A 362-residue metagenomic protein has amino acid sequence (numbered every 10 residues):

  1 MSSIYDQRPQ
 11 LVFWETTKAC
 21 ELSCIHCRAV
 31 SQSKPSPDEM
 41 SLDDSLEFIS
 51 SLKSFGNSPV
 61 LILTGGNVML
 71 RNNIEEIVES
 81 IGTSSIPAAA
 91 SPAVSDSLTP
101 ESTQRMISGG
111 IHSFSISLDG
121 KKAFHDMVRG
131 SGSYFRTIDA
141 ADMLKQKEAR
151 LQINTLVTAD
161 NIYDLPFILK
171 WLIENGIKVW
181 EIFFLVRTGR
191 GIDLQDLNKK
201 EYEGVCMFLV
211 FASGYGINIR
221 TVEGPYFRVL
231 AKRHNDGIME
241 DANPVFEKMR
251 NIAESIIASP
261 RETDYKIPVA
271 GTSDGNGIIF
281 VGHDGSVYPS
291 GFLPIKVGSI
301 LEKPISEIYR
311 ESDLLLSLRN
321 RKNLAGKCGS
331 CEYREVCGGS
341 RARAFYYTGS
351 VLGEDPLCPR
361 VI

Functional and structural regions predicted by a protein language model:
M1-G109: Conserved alpha-helical substructure of the radical SAM core
Q32, G66, D119, L185 (+3 more regions): Flexible loop residues that form catalytic and substrate-binding hotspots at small-molecule/glycan-binding clefts
P35, P87, S108-G109, S113 (+2 more regions): Radical SAM enzyme [4Fe-4S]-AdoMet core and its adjacent flexible, acidic and glycine-rich loops/tails across
M40, N72, G132, D160-Y163 (+1 more regions): Residue-level signal for the nucleotide or nucleotide-sugar donor/cofactor binding architecture
D44, N73-I74, S102, D164-I168 (+2 more regions): Residues at alpha-helix caps and immediate loop-helix transition turns in enzyme cores, especially N- and C-cap
I116: Conserved phosphate-donor/acceptor-positioning beta-strand/loop module used by diverse small-molecule
P225-V361: Accessory C-terminal segments flanking Radical SAM cores
